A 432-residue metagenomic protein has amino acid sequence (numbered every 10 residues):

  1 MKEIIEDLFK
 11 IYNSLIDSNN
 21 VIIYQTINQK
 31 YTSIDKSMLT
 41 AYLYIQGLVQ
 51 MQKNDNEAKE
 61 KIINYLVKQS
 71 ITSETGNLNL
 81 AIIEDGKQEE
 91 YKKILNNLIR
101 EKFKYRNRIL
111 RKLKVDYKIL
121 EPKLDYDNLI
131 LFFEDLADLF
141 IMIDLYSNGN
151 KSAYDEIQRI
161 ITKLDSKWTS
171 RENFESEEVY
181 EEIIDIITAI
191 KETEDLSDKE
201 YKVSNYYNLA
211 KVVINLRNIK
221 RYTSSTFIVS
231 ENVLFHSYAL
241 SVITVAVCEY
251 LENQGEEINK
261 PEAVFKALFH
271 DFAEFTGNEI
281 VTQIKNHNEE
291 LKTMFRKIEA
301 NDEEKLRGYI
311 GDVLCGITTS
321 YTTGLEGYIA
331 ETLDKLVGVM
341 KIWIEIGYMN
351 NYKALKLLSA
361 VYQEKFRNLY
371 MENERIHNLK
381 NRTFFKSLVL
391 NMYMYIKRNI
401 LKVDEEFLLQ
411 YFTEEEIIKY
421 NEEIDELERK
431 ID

Functional and structural regions predicted by a protein language model:
M1-D432: Alpha-helical, largely C-terminal catalytic domains that coordinate divalent metal ions via clustered Asp/Glu/His
